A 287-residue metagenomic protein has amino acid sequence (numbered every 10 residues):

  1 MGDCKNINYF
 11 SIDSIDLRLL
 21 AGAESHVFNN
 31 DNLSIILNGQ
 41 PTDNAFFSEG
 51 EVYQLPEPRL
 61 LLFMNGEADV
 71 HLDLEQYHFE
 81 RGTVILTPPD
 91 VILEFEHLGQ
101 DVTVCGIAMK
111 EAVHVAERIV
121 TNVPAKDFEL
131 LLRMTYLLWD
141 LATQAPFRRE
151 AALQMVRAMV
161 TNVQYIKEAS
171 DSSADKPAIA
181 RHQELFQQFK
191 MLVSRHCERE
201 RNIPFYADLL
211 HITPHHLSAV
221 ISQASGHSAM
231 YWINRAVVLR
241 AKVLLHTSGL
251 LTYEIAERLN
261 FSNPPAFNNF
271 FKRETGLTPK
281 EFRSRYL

Functional and structural regions predicted by a protein language model:
M1-E67, Y77: Generic protein-terminus/edge-of-domain signal
G2-Y9, L20, P88-Q144, V160-S170: A hydrophobic/aromatic-rich effector-binding and dimerization subdomain of bacterial HTH-type transcriptional regulators
D3, N269-L287: …primarily DNA-binding HTH/wHTH and HhH modules…
L74-P89: Short acidic-glycine-tyrosine-enriched beta hairpin
G82, L217, A266-F267, F271: Short hydrophobic/aromatic patch on the recognition helix
N122-A125, A145-E150, Q164-L210, Q223-R235: Short, Lys/Arg-enriched, Trp-marked, Pro/Gly-tolerant hinge/linker segments that flank
P204-F205, E254, E281: Alpha-helical residues within helix-turn-helix
Q223-P264, N268, S284-L287: Terminal helix-turn-helix DNA-binding modules in bacterial transcription factors
